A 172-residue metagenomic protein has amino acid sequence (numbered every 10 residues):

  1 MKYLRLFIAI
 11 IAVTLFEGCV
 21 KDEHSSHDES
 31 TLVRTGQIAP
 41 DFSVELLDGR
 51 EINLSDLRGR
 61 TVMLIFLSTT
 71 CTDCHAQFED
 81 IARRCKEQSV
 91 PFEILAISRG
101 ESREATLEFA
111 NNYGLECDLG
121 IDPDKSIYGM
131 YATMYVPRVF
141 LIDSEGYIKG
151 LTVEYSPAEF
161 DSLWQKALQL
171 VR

Functional and structural regions predicted by a protein language model:
M1-D41, D161-Q165, R172: N-terminal targeting signals for export/organelle localization
F42-V62: A short beta-strand-turn-helix
R60-T61, A76-I97, N111: Conserved helix-turn-beta segment immediately C-terminal to the redox Cys motif in thioredoxin-like folds
R60-V62, L67-T70, Y135: Short pre-active-site segment immediately N-terminal to redox-active cysteine/selenocysteine motifs in thiol-based
F66-D80: Conserved redox-active cysteine motifs that mediate thiol-disulfide chemistry, especially di-cysteine Cys-X(1-2)-Cys
L95, L107-E145: Short, internal strand/loop/helix patches that form the active-site neighborhood or redox-interaction surface
L141-R172: Thiol-/selenol-based redox modules, centered on thioredoxin-like and closely related oxidoreductase domains
